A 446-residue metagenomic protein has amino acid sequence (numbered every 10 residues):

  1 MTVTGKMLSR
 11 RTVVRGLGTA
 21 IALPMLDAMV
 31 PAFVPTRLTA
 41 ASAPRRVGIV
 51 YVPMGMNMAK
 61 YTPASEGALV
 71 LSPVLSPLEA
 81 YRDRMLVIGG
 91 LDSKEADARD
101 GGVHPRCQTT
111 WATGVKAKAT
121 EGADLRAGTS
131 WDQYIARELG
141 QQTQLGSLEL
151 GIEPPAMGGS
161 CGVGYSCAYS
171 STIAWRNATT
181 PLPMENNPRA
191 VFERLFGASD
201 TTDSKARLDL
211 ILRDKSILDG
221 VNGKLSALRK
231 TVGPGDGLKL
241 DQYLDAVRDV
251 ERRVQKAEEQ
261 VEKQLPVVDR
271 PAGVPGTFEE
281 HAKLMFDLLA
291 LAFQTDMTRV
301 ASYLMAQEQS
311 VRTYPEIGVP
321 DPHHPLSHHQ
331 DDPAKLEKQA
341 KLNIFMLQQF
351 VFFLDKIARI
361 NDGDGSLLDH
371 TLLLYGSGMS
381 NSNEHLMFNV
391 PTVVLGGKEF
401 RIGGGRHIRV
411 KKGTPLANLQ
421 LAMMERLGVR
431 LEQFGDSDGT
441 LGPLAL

Functional and structural regions predicted by a protein language model:
M1-L446: Ligand-binding pockets and gating/stacking loops
